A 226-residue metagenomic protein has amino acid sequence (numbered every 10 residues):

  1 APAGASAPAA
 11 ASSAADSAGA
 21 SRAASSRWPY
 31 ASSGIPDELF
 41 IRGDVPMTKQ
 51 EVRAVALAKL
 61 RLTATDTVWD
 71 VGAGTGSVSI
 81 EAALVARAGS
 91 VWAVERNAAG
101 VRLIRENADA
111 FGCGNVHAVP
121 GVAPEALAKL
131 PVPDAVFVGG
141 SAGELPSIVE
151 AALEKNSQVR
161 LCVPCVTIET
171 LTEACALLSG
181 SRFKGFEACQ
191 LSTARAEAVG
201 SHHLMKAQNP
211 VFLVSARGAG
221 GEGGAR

Functional and structural regions predicted by a protein language model:
A1-A64, W69, L103-F111, G200 (+1 more regions): Class I SAM-dependent transferase core
A1-G4, H202-R226: Core SAM-dependent methyltransferase catalytic element
G72: Conserved S-adenosyl-L-methionine
T75-A88: Conserved SAM-binding loop of SAM-dependent methyltransferases across substrates and taxa, primarily the Class I
V94-P133: S-adenosyl-L-methionine
E95-G100, G140-S141, V166: Short beta->alpha hinge that forms the Motif I/post-I loop of the SAM-binding pocket
V132-G140, S147, R160: Short SAM/SAH-binding signature in class I
V149-A207: C-terminal substrate-binding/active-site "lid" region of AdoMet-derived donor-dependent transferases
